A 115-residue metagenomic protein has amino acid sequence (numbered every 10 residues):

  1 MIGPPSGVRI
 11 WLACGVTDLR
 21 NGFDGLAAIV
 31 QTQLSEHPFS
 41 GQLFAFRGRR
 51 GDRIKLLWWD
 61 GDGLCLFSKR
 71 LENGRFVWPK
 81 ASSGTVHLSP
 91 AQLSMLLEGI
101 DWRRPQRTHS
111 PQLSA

Functional and structural regions predicted by a protein language model:
M1-A115: Polybasic/polar functional segments that serve as interface/processing modules
